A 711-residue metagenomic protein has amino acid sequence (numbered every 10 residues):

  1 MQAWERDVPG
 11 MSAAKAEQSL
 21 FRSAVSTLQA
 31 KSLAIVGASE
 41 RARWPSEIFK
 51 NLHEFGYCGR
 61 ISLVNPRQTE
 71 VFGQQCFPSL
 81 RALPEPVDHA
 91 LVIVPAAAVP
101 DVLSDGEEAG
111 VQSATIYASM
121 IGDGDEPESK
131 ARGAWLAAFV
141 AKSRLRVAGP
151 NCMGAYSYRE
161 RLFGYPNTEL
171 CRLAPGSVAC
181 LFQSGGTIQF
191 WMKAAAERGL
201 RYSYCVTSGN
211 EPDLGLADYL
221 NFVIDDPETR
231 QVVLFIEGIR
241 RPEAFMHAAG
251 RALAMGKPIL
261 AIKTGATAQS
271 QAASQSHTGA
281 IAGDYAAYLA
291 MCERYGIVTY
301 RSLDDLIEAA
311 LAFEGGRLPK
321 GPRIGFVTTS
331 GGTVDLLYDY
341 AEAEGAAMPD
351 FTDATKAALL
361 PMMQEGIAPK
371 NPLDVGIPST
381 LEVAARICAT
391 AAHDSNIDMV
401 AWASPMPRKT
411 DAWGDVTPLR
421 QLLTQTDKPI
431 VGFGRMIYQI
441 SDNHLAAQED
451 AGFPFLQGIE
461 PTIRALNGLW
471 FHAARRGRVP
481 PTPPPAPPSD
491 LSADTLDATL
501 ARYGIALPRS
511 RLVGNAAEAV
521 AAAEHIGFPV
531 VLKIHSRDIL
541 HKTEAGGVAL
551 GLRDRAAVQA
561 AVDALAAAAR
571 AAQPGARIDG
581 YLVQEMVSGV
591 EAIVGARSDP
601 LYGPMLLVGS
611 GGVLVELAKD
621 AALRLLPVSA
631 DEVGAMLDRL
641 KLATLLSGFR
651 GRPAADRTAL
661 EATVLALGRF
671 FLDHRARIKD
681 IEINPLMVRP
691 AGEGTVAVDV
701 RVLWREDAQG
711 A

Functional and structural regions predicted by a protein language model:
Q2-A711: Catalytic-core regions of core metabolic enzymes, especially those transforming organic acids/acyl-group intermediates
